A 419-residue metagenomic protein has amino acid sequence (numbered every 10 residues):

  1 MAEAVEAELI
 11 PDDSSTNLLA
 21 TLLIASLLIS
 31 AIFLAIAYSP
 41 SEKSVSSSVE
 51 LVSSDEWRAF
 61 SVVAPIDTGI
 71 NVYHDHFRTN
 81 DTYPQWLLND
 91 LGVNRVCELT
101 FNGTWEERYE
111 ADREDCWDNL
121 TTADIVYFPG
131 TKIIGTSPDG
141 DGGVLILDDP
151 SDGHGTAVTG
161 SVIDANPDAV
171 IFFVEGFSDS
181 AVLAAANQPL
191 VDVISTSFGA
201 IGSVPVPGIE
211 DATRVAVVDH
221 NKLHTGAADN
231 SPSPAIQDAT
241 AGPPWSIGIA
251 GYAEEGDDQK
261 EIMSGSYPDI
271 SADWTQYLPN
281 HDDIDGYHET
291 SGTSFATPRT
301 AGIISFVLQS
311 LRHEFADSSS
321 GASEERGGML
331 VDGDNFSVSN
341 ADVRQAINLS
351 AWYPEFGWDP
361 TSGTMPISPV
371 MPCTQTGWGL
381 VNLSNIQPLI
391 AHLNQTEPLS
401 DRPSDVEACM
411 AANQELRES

Functional and structural regions predicted by a protein language model:
M1-V49: Secretory targeting signatures
V49-S161, A169, P189, E355-T361: Active-site core segment of subtilase-fold serine proteases
D55-A59, D164-N166, A186-Q188, A216-D219 (+4 more regions): Extracellular/periplasmic catalytic domains that process cell-envelope and extracellular macromolecules
V62-I66, G160, V170-V174, D192-S197 (+6 more regions): Structural recognition of the beta-strand scaffold that forms the well-ordered cores of secreted hydrolase catalytic
D67, D238-R312: Extracellular S/T/G-rich loop segment that most often corresponds to the catalytic His/Ser-adjacent loop
T68, P129-P205, A316, E324-D332 (+1 more regions): Subtilisin-like peptidase catalytic core
V72, P150-A157, F172-P243, G256-D258 (+1 more regions): Substrate-binding/access-modulating region of protease and related hydrolase catalytic domains
D192-S195, Q309-S419: C-terminal subdomain of the subtilisin-like protease fold in secreted/lumenal serine endopeptidases
